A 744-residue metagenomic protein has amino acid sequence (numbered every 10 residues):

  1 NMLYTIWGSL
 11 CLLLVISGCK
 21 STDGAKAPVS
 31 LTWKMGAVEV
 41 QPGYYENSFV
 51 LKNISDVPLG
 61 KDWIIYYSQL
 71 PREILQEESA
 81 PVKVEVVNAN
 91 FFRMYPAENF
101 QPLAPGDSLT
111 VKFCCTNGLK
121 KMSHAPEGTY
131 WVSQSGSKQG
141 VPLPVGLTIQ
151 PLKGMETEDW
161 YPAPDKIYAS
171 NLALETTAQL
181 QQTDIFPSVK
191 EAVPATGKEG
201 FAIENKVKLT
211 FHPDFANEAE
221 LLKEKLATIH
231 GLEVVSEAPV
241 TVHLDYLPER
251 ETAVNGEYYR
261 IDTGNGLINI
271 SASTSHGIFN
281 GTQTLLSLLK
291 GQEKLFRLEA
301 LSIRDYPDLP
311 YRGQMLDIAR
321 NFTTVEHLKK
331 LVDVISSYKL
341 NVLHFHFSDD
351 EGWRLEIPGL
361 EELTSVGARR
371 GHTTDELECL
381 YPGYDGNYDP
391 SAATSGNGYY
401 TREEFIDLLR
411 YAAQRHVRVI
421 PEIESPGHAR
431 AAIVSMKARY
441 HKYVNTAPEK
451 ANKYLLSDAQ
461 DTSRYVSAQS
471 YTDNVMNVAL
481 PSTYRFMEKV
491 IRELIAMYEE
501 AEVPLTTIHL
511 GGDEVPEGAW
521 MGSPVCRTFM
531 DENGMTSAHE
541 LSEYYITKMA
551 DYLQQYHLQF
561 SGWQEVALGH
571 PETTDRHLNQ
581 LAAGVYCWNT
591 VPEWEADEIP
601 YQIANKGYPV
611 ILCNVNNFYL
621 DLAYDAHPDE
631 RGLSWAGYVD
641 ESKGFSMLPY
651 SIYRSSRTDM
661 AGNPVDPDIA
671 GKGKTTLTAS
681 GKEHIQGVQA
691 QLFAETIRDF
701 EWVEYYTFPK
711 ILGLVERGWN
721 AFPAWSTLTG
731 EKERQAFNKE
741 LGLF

Functional and structural regions predicted by a protein language model:
T22-G24, A125-P307, G562-L568: Acidic, contiguous N-terminal accessory segments
D23-G43: Low-complexity, acidic Ser/Thr/Pro/Gly-rich terminal tails and inter-domain linkers that flank the onset of structured
E39, V57-N88, E127-T129: Short acidic, flexible loop segments centered on an aromatic residue
V50-V57, A479-L480: Asparagine-centered strand-capping/turn motif at beta-strand->loop junctions
S79-L119: Intrinsically disordered, low-complexity Pro/Gly/Ser/Thr-rich segments with frequent PxxP/GP/PP motifs and embedded
Y258, T263-N474, S482-R485, I491-T507 (+1 more regions): Feature activates predominantly on carbohydrate-active enzymes
S467-A582, T590-E595, P600: Active-site neighborhood of glycoside hydrolase catalytic domains
Q559-A567, E572-F744: Flexible, acidic glycine-rich loops studded with aromatic residues
